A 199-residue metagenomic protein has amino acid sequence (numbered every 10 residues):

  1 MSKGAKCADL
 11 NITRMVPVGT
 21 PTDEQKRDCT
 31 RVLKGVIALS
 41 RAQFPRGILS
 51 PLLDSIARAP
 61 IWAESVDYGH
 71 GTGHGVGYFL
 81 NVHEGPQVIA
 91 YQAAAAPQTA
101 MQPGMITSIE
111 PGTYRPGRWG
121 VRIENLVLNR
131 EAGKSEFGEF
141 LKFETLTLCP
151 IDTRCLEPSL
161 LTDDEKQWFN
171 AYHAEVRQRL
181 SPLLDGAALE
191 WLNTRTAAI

Functional and structural regions predicted by a protein language model:
M1-I199: Active-site neighborhoods and metal-handling regions in enzymes and metal-associated proteins
